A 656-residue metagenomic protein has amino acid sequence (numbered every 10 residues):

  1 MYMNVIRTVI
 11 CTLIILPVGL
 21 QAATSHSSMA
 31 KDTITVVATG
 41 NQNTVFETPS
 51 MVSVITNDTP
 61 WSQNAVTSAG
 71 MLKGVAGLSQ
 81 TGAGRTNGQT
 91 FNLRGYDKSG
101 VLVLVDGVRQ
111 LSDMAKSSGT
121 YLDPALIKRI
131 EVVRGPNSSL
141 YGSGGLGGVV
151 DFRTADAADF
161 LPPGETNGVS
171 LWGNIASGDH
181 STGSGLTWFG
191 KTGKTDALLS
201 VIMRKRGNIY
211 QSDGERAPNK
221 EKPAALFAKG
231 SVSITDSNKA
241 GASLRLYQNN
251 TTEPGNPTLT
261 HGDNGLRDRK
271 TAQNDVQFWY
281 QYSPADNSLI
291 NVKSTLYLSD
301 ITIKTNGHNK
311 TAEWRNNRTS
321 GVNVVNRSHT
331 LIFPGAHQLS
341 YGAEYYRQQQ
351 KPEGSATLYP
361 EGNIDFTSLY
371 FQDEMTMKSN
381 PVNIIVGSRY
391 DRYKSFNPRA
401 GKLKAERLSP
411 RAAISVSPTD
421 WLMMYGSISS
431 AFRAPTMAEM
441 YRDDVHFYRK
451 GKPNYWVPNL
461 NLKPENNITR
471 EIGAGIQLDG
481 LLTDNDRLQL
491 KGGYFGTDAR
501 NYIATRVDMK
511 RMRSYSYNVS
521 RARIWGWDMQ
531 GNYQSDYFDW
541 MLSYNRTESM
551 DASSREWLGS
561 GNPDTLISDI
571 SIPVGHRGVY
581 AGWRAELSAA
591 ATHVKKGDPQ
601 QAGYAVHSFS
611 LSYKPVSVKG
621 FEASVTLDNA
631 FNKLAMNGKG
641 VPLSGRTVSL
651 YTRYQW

Functional and structural regions predicted by a protein language model:
M29-P162, H180, I472, N637: Acidic, small-polar-rich N-terminal luminal/periplasmic segments of exported/outer-membrane proteins
A157-D159, T166-V169, A176, L186-T271 (+2 more regions): Periplasmic-side early beta-strands and strand-to-turn transitions of outer-membrane beta-barrels
A157-N167, K194, D236-S237, S283-N291 (+7 more regions): Short loop/turn motifs that connect adjacent beta-strands in outer-membrane beta-barrel proteins
G173, T195-L199, N291-G307, Y425 (+4 more regions): Membrane-embedded beta-barrel scaffold of Gram-negative outer-membrane proteins
S212-E221, S237-V292, L298-R318, S355-N363: Flexible loop and strand-edge segments within Gram-negative outer membrane beta-barrel domains
P257-T258, R392-K394, K402, V416 (+6 more regions): Surface-exposed extracellular loop regions of Gram-negative outer-membrane beta-barrel proteins, predominantly
A336-M423, S427-S429, A434-P435, V445-R449: Signature of Gram-negative outer-membrane beta-barrel scaffolds
M377-S379, I384, R487-R500, Y515-V594 (+1 more regions): Gram-negative outer-membrane beta-barrel transporters
